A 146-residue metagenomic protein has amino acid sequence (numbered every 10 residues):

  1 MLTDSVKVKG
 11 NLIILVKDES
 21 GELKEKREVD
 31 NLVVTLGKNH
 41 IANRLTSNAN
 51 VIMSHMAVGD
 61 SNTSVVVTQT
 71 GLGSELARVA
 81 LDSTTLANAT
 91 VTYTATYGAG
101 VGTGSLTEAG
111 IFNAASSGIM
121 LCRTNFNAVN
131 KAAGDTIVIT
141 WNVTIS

Functional and structural regions predicted by a protein language model:
M1-T107, A114-S146: Small cysteine-rich, disulfide-bonded extracellular modules of the LU/uPAR three-finger superfamily and closely related
